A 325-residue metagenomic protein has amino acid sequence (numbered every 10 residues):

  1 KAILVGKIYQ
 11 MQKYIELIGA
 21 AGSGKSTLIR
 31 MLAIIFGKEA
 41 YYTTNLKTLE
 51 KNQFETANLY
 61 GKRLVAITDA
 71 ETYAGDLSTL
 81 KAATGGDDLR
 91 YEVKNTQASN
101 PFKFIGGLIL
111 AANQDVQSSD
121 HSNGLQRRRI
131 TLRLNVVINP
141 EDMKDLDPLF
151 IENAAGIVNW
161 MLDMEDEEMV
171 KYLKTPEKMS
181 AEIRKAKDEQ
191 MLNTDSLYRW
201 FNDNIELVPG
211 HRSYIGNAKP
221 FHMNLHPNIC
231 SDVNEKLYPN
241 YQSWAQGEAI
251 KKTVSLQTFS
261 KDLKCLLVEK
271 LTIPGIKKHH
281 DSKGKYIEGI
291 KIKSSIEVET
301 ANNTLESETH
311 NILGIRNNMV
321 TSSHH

Functional and structural regions predicted by a protein language model:
K1-G61, I130-L134, M161, L197 (+2 more regions): P-loop NTPase catalytic core of nucleic-acid-dependent motor ATPases
I15-G19, L108-I109, F259: Extended hydrophobic secondary-structure segments that form protein cores and membrane-embedded regions
G19-A21, T68-E71, T84, L110-D115 (+1 more regions): Short, flexible loop/turn elements at secondary-structure junctions
F36-K38, Y42-Q53, A74-L77, V93-Q97 (+5 more regions): Positively charged interface segments
G61-L64, D88, F104-L108: Loop/turn-to-beta-strand initiation segments
K62-G86, S118-L125: Conserved AAA+/SF3 P-loop NTPase catalytic/coupling segment centered on the Walker-B
F102-G107, H121-M191: Phosphate-sensing "switch" segment of ASCE/P-loop ATPases
V170-N228, V320: Conserved alpha/beta core segments of nucleic-acid transaction machinery
